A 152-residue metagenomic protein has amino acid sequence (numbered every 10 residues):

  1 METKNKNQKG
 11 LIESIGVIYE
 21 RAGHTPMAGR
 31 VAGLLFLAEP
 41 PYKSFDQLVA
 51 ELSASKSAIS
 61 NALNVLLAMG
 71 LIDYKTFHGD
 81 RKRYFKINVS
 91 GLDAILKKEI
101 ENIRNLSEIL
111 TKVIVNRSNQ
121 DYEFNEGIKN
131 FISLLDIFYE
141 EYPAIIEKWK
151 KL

Functional and structural regions predicted by a protein language model:
M1-A22: N-terminal leader segment of winged-helix/HTH proteins
R21, F36-P41: Short helix-capping/hinge SLiMs at alpha-helix to coil transitions
A22-M27, S44, F77-K98: Short, cationic-aromatic polyanion-contact patches
Y42-L52: A short alpha-helical element within helix-turn-helix/winged-helix DNA-binding domains across DNA-binding proteins
G70: Glycine-centered, phosphate/nucleic-acid-interacting loop/turn motifs that mediate DNA/RNA or nucleotide
R117-L152: C-terminal regulatory/oligomerization modules of transcriptional regulators
